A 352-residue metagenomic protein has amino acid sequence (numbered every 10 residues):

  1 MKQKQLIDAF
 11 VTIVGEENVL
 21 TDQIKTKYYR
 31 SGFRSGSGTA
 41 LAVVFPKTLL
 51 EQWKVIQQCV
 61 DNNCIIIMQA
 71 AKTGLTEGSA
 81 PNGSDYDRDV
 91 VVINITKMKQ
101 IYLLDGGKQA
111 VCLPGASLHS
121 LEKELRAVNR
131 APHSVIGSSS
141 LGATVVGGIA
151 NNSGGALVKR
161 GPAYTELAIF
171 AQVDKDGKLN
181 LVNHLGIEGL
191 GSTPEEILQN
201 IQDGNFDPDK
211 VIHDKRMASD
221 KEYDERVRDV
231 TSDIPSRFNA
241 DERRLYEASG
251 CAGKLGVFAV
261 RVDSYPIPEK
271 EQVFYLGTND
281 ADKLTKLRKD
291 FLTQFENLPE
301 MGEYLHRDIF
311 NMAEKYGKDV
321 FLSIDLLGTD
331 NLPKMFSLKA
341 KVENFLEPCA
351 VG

Functional and structural regions predicted by a protein language model:
M1-Q57, T73-Q109, V262, I309-Y316: N-terminal flexible segment immediately upstream of the FAD-binding catalytic core in FAD-dependent oxidoreductases
L6, F10, C59, L287-T293: Short amphipathic alpha-helices in soluble, non-transmembrane regions that often serve as interface/regulatory elements
N18-Q23, F45-P46, I66-A70, E77 (+8 more regions): General beta-strand structural signal in soluble alpha/beta enzymes
G83-M98, L103-T144: Anion-binding (especially nucleotide phosphate/pyrophosphate-binding) glycine-rich loop and adjoining beta-alpha core
H119, R126-R130, S134-K283: FAD-binding subdomain of flavoenzyme oxidoreductases
R261-P266, Q272-G352: C-terminal substrate-recognition/cap domain of FAD-linked oxidoreductases
